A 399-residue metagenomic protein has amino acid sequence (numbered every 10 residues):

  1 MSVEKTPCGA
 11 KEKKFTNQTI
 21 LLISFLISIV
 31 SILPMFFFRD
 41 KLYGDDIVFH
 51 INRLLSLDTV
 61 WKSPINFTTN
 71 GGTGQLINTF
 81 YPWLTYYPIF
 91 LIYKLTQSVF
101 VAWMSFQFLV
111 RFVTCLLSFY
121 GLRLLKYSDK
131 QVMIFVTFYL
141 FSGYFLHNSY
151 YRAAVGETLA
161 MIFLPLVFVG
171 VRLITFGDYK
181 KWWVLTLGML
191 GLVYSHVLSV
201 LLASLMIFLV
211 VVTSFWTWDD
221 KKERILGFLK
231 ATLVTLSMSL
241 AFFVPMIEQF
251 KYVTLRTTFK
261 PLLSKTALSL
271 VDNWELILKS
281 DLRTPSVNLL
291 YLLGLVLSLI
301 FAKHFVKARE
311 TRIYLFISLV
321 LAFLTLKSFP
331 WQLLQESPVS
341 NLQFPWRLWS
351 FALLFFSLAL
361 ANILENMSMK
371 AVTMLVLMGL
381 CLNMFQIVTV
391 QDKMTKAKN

Functional and structural regions predicted by a protein language model:
M1, E365-V388, M394: Signature aromatic-anchored transmembrane alpha helix within multi-pass, membrane-resident enzymes that catalyze glycan
M1-M35: Start-transfer (signal-anchor) and selected internal transmembrane alpha helices of multi-pass inner/ER membrane
S24, V30-L125, K130-F163, L198: Active-site lumenal/periplasmic loops and adjacent helix-entry segments of GT-C-fold, multi-pass membrane
G72-T73, L146-T158, T257-D281, F323-A352 (+1 more regions): Membrane-helix boundary/interfacial segments in multi-pass membrane proteins
V167-K181: Membrane-interface transmembrane helices that cradle and orient dolichyl/undecaprenyl
G170, W182-V197, A231-S237: Membrane-interface alpha helices of multi-pass inner-membrane proteins
L202-V234: Perimembrane helix-loop-helix junctions
G227-F228, T232-F301: Periplasmic/ER-lumenal interhelical loops and adjacent helix-loop junctions in multi-pass membrane proteins
